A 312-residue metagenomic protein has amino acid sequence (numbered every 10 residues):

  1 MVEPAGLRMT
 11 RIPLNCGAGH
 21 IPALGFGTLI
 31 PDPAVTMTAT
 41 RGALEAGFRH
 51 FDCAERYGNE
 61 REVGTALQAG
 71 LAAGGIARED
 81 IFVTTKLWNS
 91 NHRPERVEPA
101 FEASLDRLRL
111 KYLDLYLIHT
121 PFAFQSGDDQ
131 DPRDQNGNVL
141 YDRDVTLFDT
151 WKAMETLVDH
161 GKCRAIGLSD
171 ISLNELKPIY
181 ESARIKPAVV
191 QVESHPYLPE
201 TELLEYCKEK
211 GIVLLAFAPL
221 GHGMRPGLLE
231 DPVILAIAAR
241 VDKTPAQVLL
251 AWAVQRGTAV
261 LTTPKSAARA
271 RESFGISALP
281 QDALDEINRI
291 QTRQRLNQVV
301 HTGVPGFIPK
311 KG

Functional and structural regions predicted by a protein language model:
M1-I81, E98-P99, L220-G221, G312: N-terminal binding-site loop/beta-alpha segment at the start of enzyme catalytic domains that lines or forms
N15-C16, G64-R78, L105-R109, Y180-A183 (+1 more regions): Acidic (Asp/Glu)-rich catalytic clusters
A18, V97-I118, T156-H160: CE4/NodB-like, metal-dependent polysaccharide N-deacetylase domain that modifies extracellular/periplasmic N-acetylated
P22-A34, K86-P94, N138-R143: Active-site mouth loops of central-metabolism enzymes
P31-L44, R93-L108, S172-L176, P199: Short, acidic/polar
F48, L110-L113, C163, P187: A structural motif
A77-N91, L115-P121, E193-S194: A short, structured active-site edge motif that brings together acidic residues
N89, T120-G312: Beta/alpha (TIM)-barrel catalytic core signal, keyed to glycine-rich beta->alpha loops juxtaposed to Asp/Glu that bind
